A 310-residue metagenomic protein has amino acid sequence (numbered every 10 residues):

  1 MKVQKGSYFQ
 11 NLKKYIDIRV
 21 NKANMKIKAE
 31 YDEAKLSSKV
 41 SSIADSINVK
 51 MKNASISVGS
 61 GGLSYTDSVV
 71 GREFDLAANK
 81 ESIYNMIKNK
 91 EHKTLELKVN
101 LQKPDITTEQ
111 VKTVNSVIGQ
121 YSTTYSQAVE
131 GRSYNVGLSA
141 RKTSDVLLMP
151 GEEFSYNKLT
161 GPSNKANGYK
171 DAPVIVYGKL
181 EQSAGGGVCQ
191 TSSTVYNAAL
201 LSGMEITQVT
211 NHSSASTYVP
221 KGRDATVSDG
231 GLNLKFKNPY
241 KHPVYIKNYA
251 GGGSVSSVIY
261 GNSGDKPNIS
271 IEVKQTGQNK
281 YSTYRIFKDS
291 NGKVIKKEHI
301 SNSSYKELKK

Functional and structural regions predicted by a protein language model:
M1-Q4, E30: Post-signal-peptide, soluble extracytosolic/periplasmic N-terminal scaffold domains of envelope/secretory systems
V3-L12, S38, I295-K296: Generic cytosolic/nucleocytoplasmic N-terminal low-complexity/intrinsically disordered segments
G6-K26, V58-V69, V176-G178: Acidic/histidine-rich, surface-exposed loop or edge segments in extracytoplasmic proteins
E30, A34, S38-S60, V70-K310: Well-ordered beta-sheet/strand-loop patches within structured domains
